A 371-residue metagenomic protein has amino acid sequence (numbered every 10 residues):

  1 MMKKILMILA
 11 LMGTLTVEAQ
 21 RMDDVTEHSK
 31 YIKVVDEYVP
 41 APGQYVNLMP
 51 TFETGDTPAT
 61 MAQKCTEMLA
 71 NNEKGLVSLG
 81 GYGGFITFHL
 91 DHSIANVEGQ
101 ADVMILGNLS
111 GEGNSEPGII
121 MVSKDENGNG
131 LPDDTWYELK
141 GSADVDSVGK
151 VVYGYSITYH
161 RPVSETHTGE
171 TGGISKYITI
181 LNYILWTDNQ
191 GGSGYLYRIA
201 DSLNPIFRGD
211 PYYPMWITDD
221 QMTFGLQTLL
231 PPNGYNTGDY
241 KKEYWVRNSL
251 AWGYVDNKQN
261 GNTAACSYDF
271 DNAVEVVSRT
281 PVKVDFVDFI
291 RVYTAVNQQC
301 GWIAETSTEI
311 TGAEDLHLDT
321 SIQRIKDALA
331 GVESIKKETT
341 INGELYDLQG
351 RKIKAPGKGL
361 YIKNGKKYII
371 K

Functional and structural regions predicted by a protein language model:
M1-Q20, V332: Bacterial Sec-dependent N-terminal signal peptides
Q20-E116, K140-A328: A domain-level signal for the mature, folded cores of soluble proteins
P117-I119, N342: Exposed beta-strand and adjacent loop surfaces of beta-rich binding modules that mediate intermolecular recognition
M121-D125: Predominantly extracellular/luminal cell-surface or secreted proteins
E126-T135, V151: Acidic, glycine-anchored loop motifs typical of Ca2+
I322-Q349: Residue-level detector of functionally pivotal "anchor" positions at catalytic/ligand-binding pockets or at interdomain
L360-K371: C-terminal tail/sorting-segment detector
